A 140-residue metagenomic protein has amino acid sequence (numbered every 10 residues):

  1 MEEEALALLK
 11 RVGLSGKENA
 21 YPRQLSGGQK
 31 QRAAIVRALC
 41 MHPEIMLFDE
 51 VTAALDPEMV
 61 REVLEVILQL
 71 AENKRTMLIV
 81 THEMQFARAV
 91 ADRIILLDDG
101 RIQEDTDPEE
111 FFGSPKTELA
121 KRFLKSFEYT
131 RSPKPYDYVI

Functional and structural regions predicted by a protein language model:
A20-R23, M41, N73: Conserved signature/switch motifs of ABC ATPase nucleotide-binding domains
M46-D49: Catalytic Walker B motif of ABC-type/P-loop ATPase nucleotide-binding domains
R61-N73: Helical segment within the ABC ATPase nucleotide-binding domain
T81-H82: H-loop/switch region of ABC-family ATPase nucleotide-binding domains
A87-A89: A short, surface-exposed alpha-helical micro-motif characterized by mixed small hydrophobic and charged/polar residues
E109-I140: C-terminal boundary and immediately downstream tail of ABC-type ATPase nucleotide-binding domains
